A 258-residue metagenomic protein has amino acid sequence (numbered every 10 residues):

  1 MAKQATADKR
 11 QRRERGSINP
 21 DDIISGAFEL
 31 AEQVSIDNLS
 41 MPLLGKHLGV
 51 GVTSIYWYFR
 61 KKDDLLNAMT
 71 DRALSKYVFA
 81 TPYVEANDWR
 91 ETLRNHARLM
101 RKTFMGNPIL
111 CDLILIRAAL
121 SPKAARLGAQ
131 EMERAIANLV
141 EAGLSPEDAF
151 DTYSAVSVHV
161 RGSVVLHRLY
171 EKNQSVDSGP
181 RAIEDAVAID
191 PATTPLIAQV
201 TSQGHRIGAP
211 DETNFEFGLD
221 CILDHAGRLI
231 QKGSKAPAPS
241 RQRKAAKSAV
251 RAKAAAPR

Functional and structural regions predicted by a protein language model:
M1-I18, T194-G204, S234-R258: N-terminal intrinsically disordered/low-complexity leader segments
D22, D64, N95, Q130 (+4 more regions): Amphipathic alpha-helical interaction segments
D22, G26-D64, A68: Helix-turn-helix
R72-V78: Short, basic, alpha-helical segments at the C-terminal edge of helix-turn-helix-like DNA-binding modules
A80-I116, L120-Q130, P146, Y153-V156: Hydrophobic alpha-helical connector segments
E131-Y153, S157, S163-R181, G204-G208 (+1 more regions): Hydrophobic alpha-helical bundle segments that form small-molecule/ligand-binding pockets
R181-G208: C-terminal lobe substrate-recognition/regulatory segment of protein kinase catalytic domains
E212-G233: A hydrophobic membrane-anchoring alpha-helix module
